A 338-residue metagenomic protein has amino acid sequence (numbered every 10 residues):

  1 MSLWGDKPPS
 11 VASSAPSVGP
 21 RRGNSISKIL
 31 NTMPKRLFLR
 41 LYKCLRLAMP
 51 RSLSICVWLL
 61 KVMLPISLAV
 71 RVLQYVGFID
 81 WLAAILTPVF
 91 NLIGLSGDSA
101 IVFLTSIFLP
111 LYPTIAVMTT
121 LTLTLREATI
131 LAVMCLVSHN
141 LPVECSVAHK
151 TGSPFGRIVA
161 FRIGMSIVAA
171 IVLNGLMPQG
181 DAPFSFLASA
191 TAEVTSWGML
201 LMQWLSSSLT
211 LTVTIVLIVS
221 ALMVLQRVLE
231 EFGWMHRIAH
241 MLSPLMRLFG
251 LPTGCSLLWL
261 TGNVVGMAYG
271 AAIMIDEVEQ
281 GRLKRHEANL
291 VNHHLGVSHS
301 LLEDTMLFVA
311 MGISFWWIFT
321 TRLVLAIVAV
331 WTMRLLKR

Functional and structural regions predicted by a protein language model:
A12-S17: Ser/Thr/Pro/Gly-rich low-complexity, intrinsically disordered segments
K28-V89, I163-M246, V324, V328: Selected transmembrane alpha-helices and immediately adjacent juxtamembrane segments of polytopic inner-membrane
L60-K61, F103-L104, T129-A132, V159-A160 (+3 more regions): Hydrophobic alpha-helical transmembrane segments
A69-I79, P113-M118, E230, L301-A310 (+1 more regions): Juxtamembrane "helix exit" motif at the C-terminal ends of alpha-helical transmembrane segments in multi-pass membrane
R71-W81, A100-I115, P154-M165, Q203-S206 (+3 more regions): Hydrophobic alpha-helical transmembrane segments
S96-S153, F249-F308: Alpha-helical membrane segments and immediately flanking helix-loop junctions that form or couple to the substrate/ion
S138-T195, E303, F308-R338: Transmembrane helix-loop-helix hairpins in multi-pass inner-membrane proteins
